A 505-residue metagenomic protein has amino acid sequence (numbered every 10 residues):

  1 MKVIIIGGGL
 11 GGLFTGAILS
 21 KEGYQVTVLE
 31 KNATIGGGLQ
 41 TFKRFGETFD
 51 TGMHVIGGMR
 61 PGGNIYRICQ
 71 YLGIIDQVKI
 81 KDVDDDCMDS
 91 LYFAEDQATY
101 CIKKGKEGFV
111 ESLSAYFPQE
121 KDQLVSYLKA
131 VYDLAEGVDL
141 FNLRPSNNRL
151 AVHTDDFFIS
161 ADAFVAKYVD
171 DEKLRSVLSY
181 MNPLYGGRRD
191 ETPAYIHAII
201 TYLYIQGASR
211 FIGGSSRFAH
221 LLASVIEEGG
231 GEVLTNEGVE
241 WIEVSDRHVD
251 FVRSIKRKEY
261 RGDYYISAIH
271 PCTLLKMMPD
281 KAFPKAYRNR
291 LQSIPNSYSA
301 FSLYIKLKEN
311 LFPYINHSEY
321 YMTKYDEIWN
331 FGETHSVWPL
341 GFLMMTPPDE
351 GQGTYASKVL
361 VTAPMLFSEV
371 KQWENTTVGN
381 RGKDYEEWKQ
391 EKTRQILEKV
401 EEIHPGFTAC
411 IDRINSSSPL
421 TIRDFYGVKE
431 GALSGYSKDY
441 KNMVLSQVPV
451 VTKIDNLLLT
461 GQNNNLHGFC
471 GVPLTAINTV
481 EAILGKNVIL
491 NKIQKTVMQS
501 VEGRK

Functional and structural regions predicted by a protein language model:
M1-S126: N-terminal glycine-rich phosphate/pyrophosphate-binding loop and immediately adjacent elements
M53, Q462-L484: A conserved FAD-binding loop/helix module that cradles the flavin
E95-E191: Rossmann-like flavin
K173-R188, E402-L466: A glycine-rich dinucleotide-binding beta-alpha-beta segment and adjacent secondary-structure elements that constitute
A198-V249: Helical element adjacent to the flavin cofactor pocket in flavoenzyme catalytic cores
E240-T354: Mid-domain catalytic core of redox enzymes that form a hydrophobic substrate pocket/lid adjacent to a catalytic redox
V244, G485-K505: Active-site-proximal substrate-binding core of FAD-dependent oxidoreductases
N310-S417: C-terminal segments that line or cap access tunnels to active or ligand-binding sites in enzymes and enzyme-associated
